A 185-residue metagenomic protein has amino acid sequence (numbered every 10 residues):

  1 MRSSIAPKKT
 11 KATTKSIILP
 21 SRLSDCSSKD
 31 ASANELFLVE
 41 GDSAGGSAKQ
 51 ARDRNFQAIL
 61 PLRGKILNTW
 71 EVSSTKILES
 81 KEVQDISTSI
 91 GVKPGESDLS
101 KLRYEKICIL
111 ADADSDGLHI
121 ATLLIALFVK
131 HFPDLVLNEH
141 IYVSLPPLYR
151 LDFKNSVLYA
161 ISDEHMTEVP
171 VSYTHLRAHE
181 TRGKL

Functional and structural regions predicted by a protein language model:
M1-R177, R182: Conserved phosphate-chemistry cores used by DNA topoisomerases
L185: Cytosolic catalytic cores of cyclic-nucleotide second-messenger enzymes
